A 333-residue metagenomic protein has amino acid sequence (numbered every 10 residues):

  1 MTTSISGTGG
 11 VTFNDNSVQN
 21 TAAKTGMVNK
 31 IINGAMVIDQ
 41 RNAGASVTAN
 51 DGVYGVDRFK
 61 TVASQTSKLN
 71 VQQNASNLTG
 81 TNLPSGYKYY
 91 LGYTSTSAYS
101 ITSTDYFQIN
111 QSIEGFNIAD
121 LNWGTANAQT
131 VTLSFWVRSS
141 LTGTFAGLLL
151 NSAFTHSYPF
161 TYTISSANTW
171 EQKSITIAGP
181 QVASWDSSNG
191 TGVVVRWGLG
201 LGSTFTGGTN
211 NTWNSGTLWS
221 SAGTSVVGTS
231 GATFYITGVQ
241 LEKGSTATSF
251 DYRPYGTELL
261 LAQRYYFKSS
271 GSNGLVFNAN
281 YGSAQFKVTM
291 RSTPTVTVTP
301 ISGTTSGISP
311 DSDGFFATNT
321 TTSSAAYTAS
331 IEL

Functional and structural regions predicted by a protein language model:
S4-I5, G10, N14, T21-L333: Extracellular and organelle-lumenal recognition/adhesion modules and their flexible linkers in secreted
